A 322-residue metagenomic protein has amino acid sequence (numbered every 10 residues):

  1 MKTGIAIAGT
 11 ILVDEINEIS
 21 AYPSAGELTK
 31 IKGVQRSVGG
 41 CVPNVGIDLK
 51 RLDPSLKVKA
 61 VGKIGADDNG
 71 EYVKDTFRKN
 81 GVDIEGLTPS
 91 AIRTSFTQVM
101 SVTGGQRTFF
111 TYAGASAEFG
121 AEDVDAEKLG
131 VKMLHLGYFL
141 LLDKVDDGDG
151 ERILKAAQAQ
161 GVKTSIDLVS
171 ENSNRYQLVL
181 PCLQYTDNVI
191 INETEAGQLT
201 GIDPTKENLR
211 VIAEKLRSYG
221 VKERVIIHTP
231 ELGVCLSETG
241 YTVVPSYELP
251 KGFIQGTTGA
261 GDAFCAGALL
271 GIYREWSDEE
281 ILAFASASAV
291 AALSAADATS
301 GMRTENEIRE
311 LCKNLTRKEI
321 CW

Functional and structural regions predicted by a protein language model:
M1-I5, G9, A156, S173 (+1 more regions): Conserved phosphate-binding/catalytic region of the ribokinase-like
M1-Y72, K79, F253-I254, K318 (+1 more regions): Glycine-rich phosphate/adenosyl-contacting loop at the front of the ribokinase-like
L49, N192, G261: Short, conserved phosphate/pyrophosphate- and ester-handling motifs at nucleotide-, phospho-/glycolipid
P54, A159-K163, G220-E223: A short helix->loop->beta-strand "cap" motif at the edges of active sites that frequently abuts
T76-I92: A glycine-rich helix N-cap at a beta->alpha junction
P89, V99-D143: Conserved phosphate-binding/catalytic loop of the ribokinase/pfkB sugar-kinase fold
M133-V211, L232: Conserved beta-alpha-beta core of the PfkB/ribokinase-like small-molecule kinase fold
